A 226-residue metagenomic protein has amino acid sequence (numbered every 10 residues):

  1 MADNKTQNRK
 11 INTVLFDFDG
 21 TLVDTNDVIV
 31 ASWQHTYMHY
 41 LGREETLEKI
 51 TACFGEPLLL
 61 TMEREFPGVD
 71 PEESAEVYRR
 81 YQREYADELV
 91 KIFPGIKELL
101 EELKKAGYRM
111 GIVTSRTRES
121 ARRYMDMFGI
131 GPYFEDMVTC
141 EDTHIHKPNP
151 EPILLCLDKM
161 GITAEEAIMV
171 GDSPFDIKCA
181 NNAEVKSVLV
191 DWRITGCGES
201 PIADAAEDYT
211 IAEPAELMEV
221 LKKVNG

Functional and structural regions predicted by a protein language model:
Q7-E98, E102: N-terminal helical cap/lid subdomain that shapes the substrate entry/recognition surface in HAD-like hydrolases
Q7-R9, K105-Y108, M160-E166, V224-G226: Glycine-rich phosphate-binding loop signature in dinucleotide/nucleotide-binding domains
T13, K147-I177: Conserved Lys-Pro-Asp/Glu-containing loop-to-beta segment of HAD-superfamily phosphomonoesterases, centered on
E84-I112, R118-R122, P150: Short, acidic loop-to-helix structural element flanking the phosphoryl-transfer center in phosphate-processing enzymes
I112, T139, M169-G171: A structural signal for the hydrophobic beta-strands that form the central parallel beta-sheet of Rossmann-like
G131-E135, T163: Conserved H-loop
I168-D208: Acidic, Mg2+-coordinating phosphoryl-transfer loop and its flanking beta/alpha structural elements, shared across
Y209-E213: Short acidic-hydrophobic, aromatic-tinged amphipathic segments that line or gate anion-handling sites
